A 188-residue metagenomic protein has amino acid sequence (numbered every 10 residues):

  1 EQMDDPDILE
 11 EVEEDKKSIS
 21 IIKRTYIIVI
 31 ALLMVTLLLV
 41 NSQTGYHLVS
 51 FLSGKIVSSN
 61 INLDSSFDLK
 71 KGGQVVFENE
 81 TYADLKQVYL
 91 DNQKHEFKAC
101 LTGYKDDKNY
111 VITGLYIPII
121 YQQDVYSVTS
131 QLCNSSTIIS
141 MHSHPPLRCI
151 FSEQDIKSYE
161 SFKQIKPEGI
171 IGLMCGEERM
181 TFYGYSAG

Functional and structural regions predicted by a protein language model:
E1-T137, R148-G188: Conserved beta-strand-loop surface patch within small alpha/beta domains used for substrate/adaptor or ligand engagement
S140-P146: Histidine-centered divalent metal-coordination motifs
